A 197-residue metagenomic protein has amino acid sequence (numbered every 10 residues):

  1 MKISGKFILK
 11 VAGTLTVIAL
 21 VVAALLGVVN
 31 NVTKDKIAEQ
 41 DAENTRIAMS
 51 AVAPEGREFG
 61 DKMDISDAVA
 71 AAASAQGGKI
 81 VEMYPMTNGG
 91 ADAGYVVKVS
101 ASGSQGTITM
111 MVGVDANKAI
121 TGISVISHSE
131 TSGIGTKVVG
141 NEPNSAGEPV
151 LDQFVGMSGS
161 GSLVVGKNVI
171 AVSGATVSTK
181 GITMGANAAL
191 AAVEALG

Functional and structural regions predicted by a protein language model:
K2-G197: Flexible, solvent-exposed loop/hinge segments and secondary-structure transition points
